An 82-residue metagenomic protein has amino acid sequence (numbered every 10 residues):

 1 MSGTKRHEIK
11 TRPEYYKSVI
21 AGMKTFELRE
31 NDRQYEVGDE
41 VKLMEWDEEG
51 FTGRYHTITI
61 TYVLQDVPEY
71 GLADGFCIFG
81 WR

Functional and structural regions predicted by a protein language model:
S2-R82: Catalytic phosphate/metal-binding cores of nucleic-acid and nucleotide-processing enzymes, i.e., regions that mediate
